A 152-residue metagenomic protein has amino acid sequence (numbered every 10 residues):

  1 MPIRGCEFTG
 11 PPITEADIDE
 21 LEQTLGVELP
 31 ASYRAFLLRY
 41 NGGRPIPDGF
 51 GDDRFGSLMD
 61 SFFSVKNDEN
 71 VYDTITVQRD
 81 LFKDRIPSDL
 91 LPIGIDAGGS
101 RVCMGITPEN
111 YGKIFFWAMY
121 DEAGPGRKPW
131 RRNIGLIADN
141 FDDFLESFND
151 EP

Functional and structural regions predicted by a protein language model:
M1-S100, N149-P152: A surface-exposed partner-binding patch
R44-I46, W117-G124: Short regulatory "switch" loops immediately downstream of catalytic or recognition motifs within protein catalytic
G94-I95, I106, A118: Pocket-edge structural micro-motifs
R101-T107: Short, surface-exposed beta-strand/loop micro-motifs that present aromatic residues
E109-I114: A short alpha->loop->secondary-structure connector
E122-L145: Compact, glycine/acidic-enriched structural inserts
